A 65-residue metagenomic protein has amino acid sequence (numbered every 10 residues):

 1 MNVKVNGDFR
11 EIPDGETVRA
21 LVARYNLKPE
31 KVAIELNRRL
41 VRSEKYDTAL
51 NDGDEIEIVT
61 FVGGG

Functional and structural regions predicted by a protein language model:
M1-G64: Ubiquitin-like/PB1-type beta-grasp interaction modules and other compact soluble beta-rich domains
